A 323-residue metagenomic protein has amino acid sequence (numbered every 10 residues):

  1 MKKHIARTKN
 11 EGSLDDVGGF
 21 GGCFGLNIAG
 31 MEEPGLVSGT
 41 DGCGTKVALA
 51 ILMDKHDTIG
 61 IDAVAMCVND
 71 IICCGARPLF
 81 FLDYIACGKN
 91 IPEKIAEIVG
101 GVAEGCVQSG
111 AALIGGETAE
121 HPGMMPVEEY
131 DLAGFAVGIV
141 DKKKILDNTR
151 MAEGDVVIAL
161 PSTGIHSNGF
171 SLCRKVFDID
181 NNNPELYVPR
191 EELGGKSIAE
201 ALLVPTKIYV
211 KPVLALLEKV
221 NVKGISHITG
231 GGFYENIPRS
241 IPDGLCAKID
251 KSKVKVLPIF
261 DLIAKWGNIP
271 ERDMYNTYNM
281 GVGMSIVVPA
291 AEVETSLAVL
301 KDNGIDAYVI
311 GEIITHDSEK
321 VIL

Functional and structural regions predicted by a protein language model:
K2-T163: Glycine-rich phosphate/pyrophosphate-binding loop regions near the starts of catalytic domains
A29, G42-G44, V137-D141, T163-I165 (+4 more regions): Short, glycine-/Ser/Thr-/acidic-enriched flexible segments
V47-L49, G169-S171, Y308: A short, polar/proline- and glycine-enriched secondary-structure boundary/capping micro-motif
K94-S109, M125-Y130, N183-Y187, E192-L203 (+1 more regions): Glycine-/charge-enriched secondary-structure boundary and capping motifs
D131, K144-I198: Short, acidic (Asp/Glu-rich) active-site segment that either coordinates a divalent metal cofactor
